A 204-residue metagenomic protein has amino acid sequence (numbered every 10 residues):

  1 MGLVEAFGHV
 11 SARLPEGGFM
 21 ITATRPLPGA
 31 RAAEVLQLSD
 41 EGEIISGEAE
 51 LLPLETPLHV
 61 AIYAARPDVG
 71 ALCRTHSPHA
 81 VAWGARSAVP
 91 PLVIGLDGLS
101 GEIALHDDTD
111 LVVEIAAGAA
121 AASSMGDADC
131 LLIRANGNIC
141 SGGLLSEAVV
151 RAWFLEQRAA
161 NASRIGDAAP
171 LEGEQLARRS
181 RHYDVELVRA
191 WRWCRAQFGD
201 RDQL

Functional and structural regions predicted by a protein language model:
M1-C73, A80-P91: An anion-binding catalytic pocket shared by soluble metabolic enzymes
E5-F7, A30, P53, P57 (+3 more regions): Conserved active-site and cofactor/substrate-binding residues in soluble primary-metabolism enzymes
A12, I62, H76, A121 (+2 more regions): Divalent metal-coordination and catalytic microenvironments
G18-M20, G70-C73, A80, E102-A104 (+2 more regions): Structural motif
P26-L27, S77-A80, T109-V112, D127 (+2 more regions): Short acidic/polar capping segments at secondary-structure boundaries
T75-A117: Class I SAM-dependent methyltransferase SAM-binding "motif I" and its flanking Rossmann-like core
E114-G126: A mid-sequence, solvent-exposed acidic-amphipathic segment
D127-L204: A conserved C-terminal secondary-structure "cap"
